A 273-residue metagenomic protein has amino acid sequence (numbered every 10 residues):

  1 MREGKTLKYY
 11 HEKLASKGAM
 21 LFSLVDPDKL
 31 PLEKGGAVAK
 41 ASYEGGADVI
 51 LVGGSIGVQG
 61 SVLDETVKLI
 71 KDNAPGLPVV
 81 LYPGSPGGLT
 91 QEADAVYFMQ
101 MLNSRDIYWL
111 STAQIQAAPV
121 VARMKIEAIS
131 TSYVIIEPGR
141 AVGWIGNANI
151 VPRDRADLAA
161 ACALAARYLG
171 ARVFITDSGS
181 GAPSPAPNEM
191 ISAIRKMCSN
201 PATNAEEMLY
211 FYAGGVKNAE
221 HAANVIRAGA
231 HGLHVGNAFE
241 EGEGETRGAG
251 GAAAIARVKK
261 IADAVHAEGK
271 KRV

Functional and structural regions predicted by a protein language model:
M1-V25, G36, A117-S130, V273: N-terminal amphipathic alpha-helix/helix-capping segment at the start of soluble metabolic enzymes
A19-G35, Y82-P86, I136-A159, Y212-K217: Active-site mouth loops of central-metabolism enzymes
L21-V25, I50-V52, V79-L81, V96-F98 (+5 more regions): Hydrophobic faces of well-ordered beta-strands that scaffold small-molecule active sites in alpha/beta enzyme cores
A37, L81, S85-F98, A193 (+2 more regions): Catalytic cores of alpha/beta
L51-G57, M99-L110, T176-S180, G215-V216 (+2 more regions): Glycine-rich phosphate-binding active-site loops on the catalytic face of alpha/beta enzymes
V67-N73, A113, N237-V273: C-terminal helical cap(s) of enzyme catalytic domains, especially alpha/beta-barrels
G88-L169: Conserved anion-binding
W144-R195, V235, F239-G250: Glycine/Thr-rich beta-alpha phosphate-binding loop at enzyme active sites
